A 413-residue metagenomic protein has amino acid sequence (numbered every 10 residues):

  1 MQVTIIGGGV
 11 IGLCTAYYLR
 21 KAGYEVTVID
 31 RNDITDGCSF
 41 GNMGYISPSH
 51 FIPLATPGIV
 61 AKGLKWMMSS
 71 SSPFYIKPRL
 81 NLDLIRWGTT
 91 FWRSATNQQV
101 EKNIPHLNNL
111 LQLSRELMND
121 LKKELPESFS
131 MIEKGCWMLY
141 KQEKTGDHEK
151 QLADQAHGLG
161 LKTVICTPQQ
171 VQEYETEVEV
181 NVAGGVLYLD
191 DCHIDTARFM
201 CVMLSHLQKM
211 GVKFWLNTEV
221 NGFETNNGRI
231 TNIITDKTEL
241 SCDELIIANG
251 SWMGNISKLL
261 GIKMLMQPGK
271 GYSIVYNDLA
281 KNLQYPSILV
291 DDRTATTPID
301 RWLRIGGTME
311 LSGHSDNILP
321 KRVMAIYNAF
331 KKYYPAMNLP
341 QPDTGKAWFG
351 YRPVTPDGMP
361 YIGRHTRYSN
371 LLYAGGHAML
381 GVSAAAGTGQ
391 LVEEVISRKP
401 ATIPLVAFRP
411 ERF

Functional and structural regions predicted by a protein language model:
Q2-V28: N-terminal Rossmann-like FAD-binding beta1-loop-alpha1 element of flavoenzymes
T4-I6, I29, I233, L240-W252 (+1 more regions): Short hydrophobic core segments
K21-G41: Glycine-rich FAD pyrophosphate-binding loop
M43-T167: Dinucleotide-binding Rossmann-like beta1-alpha1 core, especially the glycine-rich loop that anchors the ADP
G44-Y45, H50, L54-S94, V220-I230 (+1 more regions): Active-site substrate-recognition segment that forms the wall of the catalytic cavity or substrate channel
K102-R115, M138-H148, E173, V186-S205 (+2 more regions): Short beta-strand to alpha-helix junction loop
D147-L159, V178-D243: Helical element adjacent to the flavin cofactor pocket in flavoenzyme catalytic cores
T163, K332-F413: C-terminal catalytic lobe of FAD-dependent flavoproteins
